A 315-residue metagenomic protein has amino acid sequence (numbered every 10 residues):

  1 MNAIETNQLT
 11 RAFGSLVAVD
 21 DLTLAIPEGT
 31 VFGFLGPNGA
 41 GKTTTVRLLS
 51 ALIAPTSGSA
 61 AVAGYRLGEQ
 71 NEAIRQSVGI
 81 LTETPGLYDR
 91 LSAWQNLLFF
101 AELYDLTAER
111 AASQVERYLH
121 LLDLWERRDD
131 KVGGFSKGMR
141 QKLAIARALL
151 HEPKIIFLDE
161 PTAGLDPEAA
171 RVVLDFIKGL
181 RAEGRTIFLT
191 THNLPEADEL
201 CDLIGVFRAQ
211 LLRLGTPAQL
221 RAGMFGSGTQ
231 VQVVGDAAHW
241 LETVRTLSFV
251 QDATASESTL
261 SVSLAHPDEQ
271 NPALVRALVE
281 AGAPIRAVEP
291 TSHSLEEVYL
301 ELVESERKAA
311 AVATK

Functional and structural regions predicted by a protein language model:
L98, E102, E109-R127: Conserved ABC ATPase "signature" region
I145: Hydrophobic anchor residue at the start of the ABC signature
E152: Conserved catalytic motifs of ABC-family nucleotide-binding domains
I156-D159: Catalytic Walker B motif of ABC-type/P-loop ATPase nucleotide-binding domains
L174-A265: ABC transporter nucleotide-binding domain
S227-E306, K315: Short, charged/small-residue-rich alpha-helical element at the C-terminal edge of ABC transporter nucleotide-binding
